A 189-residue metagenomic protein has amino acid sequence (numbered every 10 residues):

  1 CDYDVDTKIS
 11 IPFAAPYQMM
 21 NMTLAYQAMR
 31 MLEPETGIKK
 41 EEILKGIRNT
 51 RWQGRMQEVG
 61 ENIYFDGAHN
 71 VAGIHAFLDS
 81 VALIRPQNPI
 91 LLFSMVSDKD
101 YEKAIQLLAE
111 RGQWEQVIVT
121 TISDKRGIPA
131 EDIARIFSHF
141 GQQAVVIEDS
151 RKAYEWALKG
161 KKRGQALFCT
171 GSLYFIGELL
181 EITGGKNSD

Functional and structural regions predicted by a protein language model:
C1-D2, K161: Small-molecule kinase domains that catalyze NTP-dependent phosphoryl transfer to phosphate-bearing small molecules
V5-Q116: Nucleotide phosphate-binding/pyrophosphate-handling subdomain across enzymes that bind or process nucleotide phosphates
L32-E33, V81, G112, F137 (+2 more regions): Active-site catalytic pocket residues across diverse enzymes, especially alpha/beta-hydrolases
N62, I105-A166: C-terminal helical cap/extension that packs against the catalytic core of soluble nucleotide-cofactor enzymes
S172: Active-site-proximal loop/hinge segments that shape catalytic or ion-binding/gating pockets
F175-G177: Short, active-site-adjacent cap segments at secondary-structure transitions
